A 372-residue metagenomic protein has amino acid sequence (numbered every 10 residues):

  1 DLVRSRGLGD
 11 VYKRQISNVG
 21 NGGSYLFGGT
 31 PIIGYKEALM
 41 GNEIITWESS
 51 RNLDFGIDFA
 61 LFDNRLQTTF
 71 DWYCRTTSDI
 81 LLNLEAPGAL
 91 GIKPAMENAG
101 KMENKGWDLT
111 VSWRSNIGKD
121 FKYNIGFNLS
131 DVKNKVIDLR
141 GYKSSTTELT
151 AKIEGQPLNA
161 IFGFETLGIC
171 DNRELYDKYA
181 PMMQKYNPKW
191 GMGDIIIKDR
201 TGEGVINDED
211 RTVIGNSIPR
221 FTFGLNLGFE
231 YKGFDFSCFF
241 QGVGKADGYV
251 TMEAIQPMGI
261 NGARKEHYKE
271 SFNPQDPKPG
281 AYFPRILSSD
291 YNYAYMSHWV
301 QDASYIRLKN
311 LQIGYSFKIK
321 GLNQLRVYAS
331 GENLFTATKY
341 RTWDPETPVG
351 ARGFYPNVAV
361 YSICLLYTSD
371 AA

Functional and structural regions predicted by a protein language model:
D1-Y12, Y367-A372: Single conserved hydrophobic/aromatic residue that forms the stacking wall/gate of nucleotide- or nucleobase-binding
S5-E48, Q67, D71-M102, R140 (+2 more regions): Solvent-exposed loop/turn elements at secondary-structure boundaries
D10-K13, E97, E103, R114-S217 (+1 more regions): Conserved small-residue
F55-F59, F70, L109-W113, L225-Y231 (+4 more regions): Residues on the lipid-exposed face of transmembrane beta-strands in outer-membrane beta-barrel proteins
F62-R65, N116-Y123, V136-R140, K318-V327: Short loop/turn motifs that connect adjacent beta-strands in outer-membrane beta-barrel proteins
W72-S78, W113-S115, L129-K135, Y231-G233 (+3 more regions): Transmembrane beta-strands of outer-membrane beta-barrel pores
A99-G106, T147-C170, D276-A281, Y293 (+1 more regions): C-terminal beta-signal and terminal closure region of outer-membrane beta-barrel proteins
V243-G331: Extracytoplasmic gating/loop element in the C-terminal half of outer-membrane beta-barrel translocons and assembly
